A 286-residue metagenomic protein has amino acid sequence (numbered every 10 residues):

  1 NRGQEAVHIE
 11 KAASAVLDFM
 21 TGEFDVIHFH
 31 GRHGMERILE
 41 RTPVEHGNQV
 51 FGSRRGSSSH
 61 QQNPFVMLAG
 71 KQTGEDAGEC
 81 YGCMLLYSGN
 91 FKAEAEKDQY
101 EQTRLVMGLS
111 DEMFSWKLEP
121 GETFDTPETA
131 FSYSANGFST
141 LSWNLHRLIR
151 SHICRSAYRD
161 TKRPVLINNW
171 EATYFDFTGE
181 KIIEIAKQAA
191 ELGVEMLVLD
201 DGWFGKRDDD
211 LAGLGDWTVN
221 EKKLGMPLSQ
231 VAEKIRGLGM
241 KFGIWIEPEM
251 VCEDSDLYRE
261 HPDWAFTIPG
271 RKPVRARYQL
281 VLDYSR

Functional and structural regions predicted by a protein language model:
N1, E10-A13, E128, D200-D201 (+1 more regions): Glycine-rich, histidine-containing beta strand-loop boundary motifs that form or position
N1-D98, Q102-T103, E112-F114: Polysaccharide-binding surfaces and accessory modules of carbohydrate-active proteins
C80, T123, P164: A residue-level signal for beta-strand positions that form part of recognition/binding surfaces within mature
W116-A135: Short Pro-Gly-centered flexible turn/kink motifs
F131-P164: Terminal connector regions
Y158-R286: Aromatic-lined carbohydrate-binding/catalytic grooves of carbohydrate-active enzymes
